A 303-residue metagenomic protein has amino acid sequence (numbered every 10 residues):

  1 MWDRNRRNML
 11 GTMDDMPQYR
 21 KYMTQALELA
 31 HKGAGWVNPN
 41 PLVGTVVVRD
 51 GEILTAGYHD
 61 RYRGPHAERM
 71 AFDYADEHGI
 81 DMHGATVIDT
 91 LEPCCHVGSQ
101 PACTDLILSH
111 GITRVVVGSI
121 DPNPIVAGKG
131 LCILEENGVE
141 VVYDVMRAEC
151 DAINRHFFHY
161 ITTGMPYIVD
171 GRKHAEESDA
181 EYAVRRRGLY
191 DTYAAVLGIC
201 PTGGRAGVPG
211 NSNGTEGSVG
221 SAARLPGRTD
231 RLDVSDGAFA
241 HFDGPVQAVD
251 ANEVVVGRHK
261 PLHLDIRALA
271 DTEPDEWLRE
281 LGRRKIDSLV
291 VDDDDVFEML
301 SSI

Functional and structural regions predicted by a protein language model:
W2-A34, I53, G98-I303: Zinc-dependent deaminase
G35-P39: Short loop/turn motifs at secondary-structure junctions and domain boundaries
V43-V48: Short beta-strand scaffold segments in enzyme catalytic cores
T55-G57: Short hydrophobic alpha-helix segments
D60-D73: A short, polar/charged loop-to-alpha-helix boundary motif
R61, A75-G79, F157, I303: Active-site catalytic pocket residues across diverse enzymes, especially alpha/beta-hydrolases
P65, D89-L106: Local cysteine-cluster metal-coordination motifs and their immediate loop/turn environment, predominantly Fe-S cluster
F72-V97, P261-H263: Mobile, glycine- and charge-enriched loop segments and immediately flanking short secondary-structure elements within
